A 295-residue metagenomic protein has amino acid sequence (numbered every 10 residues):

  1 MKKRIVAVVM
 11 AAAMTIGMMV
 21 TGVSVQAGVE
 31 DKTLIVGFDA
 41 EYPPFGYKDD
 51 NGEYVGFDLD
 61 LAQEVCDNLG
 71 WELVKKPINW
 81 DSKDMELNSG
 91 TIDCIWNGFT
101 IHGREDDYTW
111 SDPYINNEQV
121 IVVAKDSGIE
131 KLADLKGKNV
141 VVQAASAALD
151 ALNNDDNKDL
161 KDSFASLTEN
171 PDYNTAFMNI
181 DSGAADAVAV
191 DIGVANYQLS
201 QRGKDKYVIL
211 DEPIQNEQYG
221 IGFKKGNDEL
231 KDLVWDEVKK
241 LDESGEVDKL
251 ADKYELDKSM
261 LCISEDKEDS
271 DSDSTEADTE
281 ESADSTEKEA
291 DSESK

Functional and structural regions predicted by a protein language model:
V25-E53, D67, G128-N139, E265-E280 (+1 more regions): Immediate post-signal peptide segment of exported/extracytoplasmic ligand-binding proteins
A27-G98: Extracytoplasmic small-molecule ligand-binding "clamshell" domains of the periplasmic binding protein/Venus flytrap
A40, N116-V123, I192, N196 (+2 more regions): Periplasmic-binding protein-like
A40-P43, Y54-D67, F99, V120-N174 (+2 more regions): Bilobed "Venus flytrap"/periplasmic-binding protein-like clamshell domains and structurally analogous long
L59, V74-M85, S166-S182, E217: Short helix-initiation/N-cap motifs at beta->coil->alpha
L59-N68, D126-I129, A133, K138-N139 (+2 more regions): Extended ligand-binding regions for polar small-molecule ligands
Q63, E72-D134, P213: Acidic, polar ligand-binding/catalytic clefts
S82-M85, G98-D107, A151-N154, N179-Q215: A ligand-binding cleft/hinge motif common to bilobed small-molecule-binding domains
